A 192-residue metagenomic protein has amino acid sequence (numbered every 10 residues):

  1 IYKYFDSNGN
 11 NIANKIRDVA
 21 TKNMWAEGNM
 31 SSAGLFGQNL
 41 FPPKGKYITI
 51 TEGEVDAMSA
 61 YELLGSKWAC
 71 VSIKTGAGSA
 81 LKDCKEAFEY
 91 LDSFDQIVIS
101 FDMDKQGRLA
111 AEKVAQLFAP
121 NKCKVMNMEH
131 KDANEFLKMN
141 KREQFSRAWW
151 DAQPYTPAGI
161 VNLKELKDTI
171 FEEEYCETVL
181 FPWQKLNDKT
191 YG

Functional and structural regions predicted by a protein language model:
I1, F41-P43, Y47, L109-K164: Short, small/acidic-rich helices and loops at N termini and domain boundaries of DNA replication/processing enzymes
I1-S93: Phosphate-handling DNA/RNA-contact segment within nucleic-acid enzymes
K3, V98-S100: Residues within well-ordered beta-strands of beta-sheet-rich folds
G9, I99, A133, L186: A residue-level signal for conserved active-site and pocket-lining positions in enzyme catalytic cores
A69, Q96, K122: Residues at the starts of beta-strands that form the adenosine-phosphate
I73-T75, D102, M128: Cofactor-binding loop segments of dinucleotide-utilizing enzymes, especially the Rossmann-like FAD- and NAD(P)+-binding
A77-L81, F101-E112: Acidic, metal-coordinating catalytic cores used for nucleic-acid/nucleotide bond scission and strand-transfer chemistry
P157-G192: The Walker A/P-loop phosphate-binding site
